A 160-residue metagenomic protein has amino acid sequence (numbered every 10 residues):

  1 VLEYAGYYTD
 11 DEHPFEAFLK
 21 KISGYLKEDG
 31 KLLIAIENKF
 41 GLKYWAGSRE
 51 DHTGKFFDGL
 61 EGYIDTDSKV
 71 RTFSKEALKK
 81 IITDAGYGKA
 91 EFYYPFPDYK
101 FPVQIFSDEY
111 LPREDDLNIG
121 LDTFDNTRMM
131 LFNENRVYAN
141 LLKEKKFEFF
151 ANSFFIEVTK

Functional and structural regions predicted by a protein language model:
V1-H13: A short SAM/SAH-binding and catalytic strip from SAM-dependent methyltransferases
V1-Y4, K39-G41, Y87, P95-K100: Short, solvent-exposed loop/turn segments at secondary-structure junctions
D10-L33: A short glycine-rich, Lys/Arg-flanked "PGG" loop and its adjoining helix->strand segment in the class I
K31-D58: Conserved class I S-adenosyl-L-methionine
K55-D67, E114-T123: Acidic, His- and aromatic-enriched active-site or binding-groove loops in soluble protein domains that engage sugars
D67-Y94: Short alpha-helix
K89-T127: Conserved catalytic loop of SAM-dependent methyltransferase domains
L121-E157: Conserved Class I S-adenosyl-L-methionine
